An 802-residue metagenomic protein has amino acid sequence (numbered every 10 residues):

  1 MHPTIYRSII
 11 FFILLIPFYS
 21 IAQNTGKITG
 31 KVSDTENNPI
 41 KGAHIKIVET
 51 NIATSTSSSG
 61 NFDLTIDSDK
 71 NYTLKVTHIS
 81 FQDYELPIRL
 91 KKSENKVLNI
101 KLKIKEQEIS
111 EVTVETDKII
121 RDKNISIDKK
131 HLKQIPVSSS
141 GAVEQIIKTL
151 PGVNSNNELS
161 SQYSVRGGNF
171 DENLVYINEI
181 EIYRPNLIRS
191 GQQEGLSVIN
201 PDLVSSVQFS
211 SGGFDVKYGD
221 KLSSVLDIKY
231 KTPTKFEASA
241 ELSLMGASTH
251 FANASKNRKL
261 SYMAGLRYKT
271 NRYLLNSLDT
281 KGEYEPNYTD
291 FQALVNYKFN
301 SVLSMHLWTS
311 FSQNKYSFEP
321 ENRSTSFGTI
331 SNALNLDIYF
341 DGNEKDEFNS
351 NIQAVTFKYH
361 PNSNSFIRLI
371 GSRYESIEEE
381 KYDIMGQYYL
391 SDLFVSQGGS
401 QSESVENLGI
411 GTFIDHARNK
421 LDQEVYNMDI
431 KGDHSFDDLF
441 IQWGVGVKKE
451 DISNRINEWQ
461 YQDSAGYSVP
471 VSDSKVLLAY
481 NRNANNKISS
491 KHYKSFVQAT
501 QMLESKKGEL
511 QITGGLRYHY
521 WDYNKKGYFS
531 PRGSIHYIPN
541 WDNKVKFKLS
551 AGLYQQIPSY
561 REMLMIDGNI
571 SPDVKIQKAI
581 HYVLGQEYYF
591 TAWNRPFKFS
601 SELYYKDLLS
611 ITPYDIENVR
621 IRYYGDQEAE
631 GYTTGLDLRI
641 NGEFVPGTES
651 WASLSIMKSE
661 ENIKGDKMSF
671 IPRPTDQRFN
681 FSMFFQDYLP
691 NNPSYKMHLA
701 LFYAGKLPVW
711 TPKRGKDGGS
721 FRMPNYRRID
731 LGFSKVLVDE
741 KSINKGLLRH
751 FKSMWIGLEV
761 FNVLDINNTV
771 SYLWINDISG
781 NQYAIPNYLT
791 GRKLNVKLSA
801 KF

Functional and structural regions predicted by a protein language model:
S33, H44-V48, K75-Q82, K91-P136 (+4 more regions): Short, acidic, small-residue-rich periplasmic hinge/interaction motif at the N-terminus of Gram-negative outer-membrane
D63-T65, Q134, E181-F209: Short acidic/polar hinge/loop motifs at secondary-structure boundaries that mediate gating or recognition
L98-I100, S197-E237: A beta-strand signature from Gram-negative outer-membrane beta-barrel systems, especially the internal plug domain
E144-E181: Extracytoplasmic beta-strand/coil segments of soluble accessory domains associated with Gram-negative outer-membrane
S239, M245-Y268, K281-P320, E344-R373 (+1 more regions): Transmembrane beta-barrel wall of Gram-negative outer-membrane proteins
R368-S372, E379, I576-T634, I756-F761 (+1 more regions): Membrane-embedded beta-barrel scaffold of Gram-negative outer-membrane proteins
M502-G508, Y605-D607, Q627-T711: Gram-negative outer-membrane beta-barrel transporters
S650, Y703-P712, K735-F802: C-terminal beta-signal and adjacent terminal beta-strands/loops of Gram-negative outer-membrane beta-barrel proteins
